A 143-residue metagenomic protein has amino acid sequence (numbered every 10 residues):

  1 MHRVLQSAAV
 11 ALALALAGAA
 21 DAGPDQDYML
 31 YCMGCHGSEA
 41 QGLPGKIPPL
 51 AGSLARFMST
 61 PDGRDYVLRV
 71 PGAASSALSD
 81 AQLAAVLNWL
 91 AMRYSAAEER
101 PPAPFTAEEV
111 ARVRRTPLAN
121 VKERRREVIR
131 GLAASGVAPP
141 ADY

Functional and structural regions predicted by a protein language model:
M1-A9: Bacterial N-terminal signal peptides that target proteins for export
A17-A19: N-terminal signal peptide c-region/cleavage motif recognized by signal peptidases
D21-Q41, S59, D65: Sequence/structural segment immediately N-terminal to covalent heme-attachment motifs in c-type and related
P24, S59-Y66, Q82-L83, T106-E109 (+1 more regions): Stable alpha-helical elements in mature extracytoplasmic
Q41-S76: Gly/Gly-Pro-rich "capping" loops immediately C-terminal to redox-active cysteine motifs in periplasmic/lumenal
V67, L87-A91, R114: Hydrophobic alpha-helical core bundles mediating ligand binding, dimerization, or RNAP-core interactions
S75-A85, W89-M92: Internal catalytic or translocation cores that form aromatic/hydrophobic pockets or channels for amphipathic metabolites
A81, M92-Y143: Flexible coil segments in periplasmic/lumen-exposed cytochrome c-class electron-transfer proteins
